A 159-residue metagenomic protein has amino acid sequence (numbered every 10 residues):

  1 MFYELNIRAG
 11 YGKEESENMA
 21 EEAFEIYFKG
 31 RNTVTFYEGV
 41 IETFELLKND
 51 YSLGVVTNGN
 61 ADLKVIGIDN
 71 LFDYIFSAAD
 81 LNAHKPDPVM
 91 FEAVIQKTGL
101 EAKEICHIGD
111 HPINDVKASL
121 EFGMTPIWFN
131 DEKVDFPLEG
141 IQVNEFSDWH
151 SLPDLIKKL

Functional and structural regions predicted by a protein language model:
M1-F24: A metal-dependent, Asp-based hydrolase signature
L5-A9, G30, A78-A79: Alpha-helix C-capping/helix-to-loop hinge sites
E14-E17, I41, E45-L46, Y51-L159: Asp-based, Mg2+/Mn2+-dependent phosphohydrolase catalytic module
E25-V34: Surface-exposed cleft-lining segments at the edges of enzyme active sites
Y37-E38: Active-site core of PLP-dependent enzymes with the aminotransferase class I/II
